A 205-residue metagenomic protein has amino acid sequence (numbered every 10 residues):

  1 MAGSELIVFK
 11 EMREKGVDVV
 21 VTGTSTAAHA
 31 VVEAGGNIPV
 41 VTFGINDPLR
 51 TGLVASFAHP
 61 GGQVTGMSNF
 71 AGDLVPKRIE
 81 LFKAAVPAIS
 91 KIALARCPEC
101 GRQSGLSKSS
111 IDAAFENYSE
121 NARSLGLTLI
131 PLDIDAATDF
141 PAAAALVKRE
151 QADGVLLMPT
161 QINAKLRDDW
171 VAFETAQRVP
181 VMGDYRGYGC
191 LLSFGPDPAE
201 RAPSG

Functional and structural regions predicted by a protein language model:
M1-G205: Short hydrophobic alpha-helices and adjacent helix-cap/hinge residues
